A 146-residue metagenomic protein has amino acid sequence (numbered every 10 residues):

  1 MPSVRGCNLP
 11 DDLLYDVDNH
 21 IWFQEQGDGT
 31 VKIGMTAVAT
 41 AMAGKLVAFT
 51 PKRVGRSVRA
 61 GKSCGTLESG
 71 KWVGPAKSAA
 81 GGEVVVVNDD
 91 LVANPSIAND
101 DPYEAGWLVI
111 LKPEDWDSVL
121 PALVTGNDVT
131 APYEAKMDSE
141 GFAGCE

Functional and structural regions predicted by a protein language model:
M1-A60, A105-D115, A122-T130, E134-E146: Acidic, low-complexity mobile loops and tails
H20, G55, S78-V86: Generic structural motif
E25, S69, S78: Conserved strand-loop elements at the edges of beta-sheets that form or border functional pockets
E25-D28, V86-A93: Short, conserved beta-turn/loop elements at beta-strand boundaries and strand-helix junctions
T40-A41, G81-V84, D90-L91: Short, charged/polar surface micro-motifs in flexible loops or helix N-caps
V58-G74, N99, G106-K112: Short hydrophobic beta/alpha edge segments that flank linear recognition/processing sites
A79, P102-E104: Ligand-binding loop in jelly-roll beta-barrel domains
V92-D100: Short, solvent-exposed secondary-structure boundary/capping segments
